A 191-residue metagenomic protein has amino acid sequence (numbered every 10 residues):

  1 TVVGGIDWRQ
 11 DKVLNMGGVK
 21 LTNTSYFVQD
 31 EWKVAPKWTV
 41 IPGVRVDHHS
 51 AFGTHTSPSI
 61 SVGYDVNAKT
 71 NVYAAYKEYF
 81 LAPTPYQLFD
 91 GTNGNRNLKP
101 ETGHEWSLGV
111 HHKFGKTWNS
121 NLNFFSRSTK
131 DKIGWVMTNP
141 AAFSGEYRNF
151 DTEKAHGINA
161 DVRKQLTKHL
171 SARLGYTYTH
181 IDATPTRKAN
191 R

Functional and structural regions predicted by a protein language model:
T1-F52, G63-D65, W118-F124, Q165 (+1 more regions): Face-selective signature of the C-terminal outer-membrane beta-barrel domain
V3, K33-P36, S126-S128, R148-R191: Gram-negative outer-membrane beta-barrel transporters
G17, S50-H55, V62-Y64, A68-S107 (+2 more regions): Surface-exposed extracellular loop regions of Gram-negative outer-membrane beta-barrel proteins, predominantly
T22-V28, V44, T56-V62, G94 (+3 more regions): Hydrophobic, lipid-facing positions within transmembrane beta-strands of outer-membrane proteins
V34, V66-A68, T102, F114 (+2 more regions): Short loop/turn positions at the edges of beta-strands in beta-sheet-rich folds
T56-S57, T70, T167, T177: Ser/Thr-centric signal marking residues that sit in or immediately flank functional binding/regulatory motifs
A74, L108, L122, A160 (+1 more regions): Hydrophobic, well-ordered secondary-structure elements that form the walls of internal hydrophobic environments
G109, K113: Small/polar-residue-rich segments within soluble enzyme cores
